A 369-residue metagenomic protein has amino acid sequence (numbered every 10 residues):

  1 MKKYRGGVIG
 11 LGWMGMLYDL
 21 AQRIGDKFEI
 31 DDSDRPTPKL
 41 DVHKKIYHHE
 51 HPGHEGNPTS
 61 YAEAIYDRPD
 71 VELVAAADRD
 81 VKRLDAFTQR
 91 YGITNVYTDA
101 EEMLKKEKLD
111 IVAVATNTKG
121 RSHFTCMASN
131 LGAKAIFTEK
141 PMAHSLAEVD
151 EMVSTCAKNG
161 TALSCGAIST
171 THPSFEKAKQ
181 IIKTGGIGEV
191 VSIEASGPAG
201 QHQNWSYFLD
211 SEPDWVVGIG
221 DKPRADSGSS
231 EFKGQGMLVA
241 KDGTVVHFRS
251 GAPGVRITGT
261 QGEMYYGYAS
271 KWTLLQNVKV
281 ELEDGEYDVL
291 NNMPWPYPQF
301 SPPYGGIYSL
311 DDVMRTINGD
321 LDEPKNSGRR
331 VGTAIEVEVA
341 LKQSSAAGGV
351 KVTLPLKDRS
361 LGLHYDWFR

Functional and structural regions predicted by a protein language model:
M1-K3, V8-I9, M16-L20, I111-A113 (+1 more regions): C-terminal helix-rich "cap/oligomerization" subdomain common to oxidoreductases
M1-Y91: N-terminal Rossmann-like dinucleotide-binding module
G25, R256-R329, K351, L361-R369: C-terminal glycine/acidic-rich active-site capping loop/insertion
D70-V71, K134, T161-A162, E189 (+1 more regions): Short, well-ordered coil/turn segments that N-cap beta-strands
L73, I93, L109-V112, I187-V190 (+1 more regions): Local beta-strand N-terminus motif with an aromatic residue
R79-A86, R90-C156: Beta-loop-alpha module in the N-terminal Rossmann-like domain of NAD(P)-dependent dehydrogenases, especially those
I111, F137, M142-H202: A contiguous active-site-proximal alpha/beta segment in oxidoreductase catalytic domains
V190-R256, R329: Rossmann-like dinucleotide-binding domain that binds NAD(P)(H)
